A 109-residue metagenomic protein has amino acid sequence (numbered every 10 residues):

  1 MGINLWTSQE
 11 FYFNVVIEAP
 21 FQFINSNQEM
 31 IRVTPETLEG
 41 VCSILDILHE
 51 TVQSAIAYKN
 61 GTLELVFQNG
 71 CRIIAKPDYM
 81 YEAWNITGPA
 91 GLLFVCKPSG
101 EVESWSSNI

Functional and structural regions predicted by a protein language model:
M1-I109: Surface-exposed, interaction-prone regions used to assemble/regulate multi-protein complexes
